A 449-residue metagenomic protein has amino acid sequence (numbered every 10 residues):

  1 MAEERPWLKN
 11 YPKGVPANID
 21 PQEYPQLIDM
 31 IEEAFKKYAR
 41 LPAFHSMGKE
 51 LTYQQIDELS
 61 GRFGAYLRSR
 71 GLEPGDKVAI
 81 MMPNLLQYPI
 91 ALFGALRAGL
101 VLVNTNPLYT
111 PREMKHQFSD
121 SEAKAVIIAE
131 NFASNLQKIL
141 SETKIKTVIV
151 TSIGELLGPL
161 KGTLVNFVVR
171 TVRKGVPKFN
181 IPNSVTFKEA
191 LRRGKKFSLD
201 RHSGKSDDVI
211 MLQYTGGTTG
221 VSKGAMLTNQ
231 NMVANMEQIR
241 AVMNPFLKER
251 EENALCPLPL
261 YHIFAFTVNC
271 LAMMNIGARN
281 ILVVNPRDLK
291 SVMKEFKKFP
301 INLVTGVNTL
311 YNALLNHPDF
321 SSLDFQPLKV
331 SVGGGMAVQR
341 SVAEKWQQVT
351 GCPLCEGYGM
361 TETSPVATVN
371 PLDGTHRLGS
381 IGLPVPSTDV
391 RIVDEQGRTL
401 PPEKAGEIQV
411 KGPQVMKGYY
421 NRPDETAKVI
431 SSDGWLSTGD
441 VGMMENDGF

Functional and structural regions predicted by a protein language model:
R5-K9, D29-T52: AMP-dependent adenylate-forming
K9, I139-S206: ANL superfamily adenylate-forming
E23, R40-L85, P89-F93, T110-K115: Conserved AMP-binding/adenylate-forming core of the ANL superfamily
P25, R398-E403, E407-F449: Conserved ATP-binding/catalytic segment of the ANL
L67-L72, G194-D207, L212-L255, A278 (+1 more regions): Conserved adenylate-forming
K77, P83-P111, S119-A125, T143-K146 (+3 more regions): A short helix-loop-beta submotif of the ANL/AMP-binding
V233-N253, I263-L303, H317: Conserved AMP-binding/adenylation subdomain of ANL enzymes
A278, I301-G306, L315-H376: Gly/Ser/Thr-rich phosphate-binding loop
